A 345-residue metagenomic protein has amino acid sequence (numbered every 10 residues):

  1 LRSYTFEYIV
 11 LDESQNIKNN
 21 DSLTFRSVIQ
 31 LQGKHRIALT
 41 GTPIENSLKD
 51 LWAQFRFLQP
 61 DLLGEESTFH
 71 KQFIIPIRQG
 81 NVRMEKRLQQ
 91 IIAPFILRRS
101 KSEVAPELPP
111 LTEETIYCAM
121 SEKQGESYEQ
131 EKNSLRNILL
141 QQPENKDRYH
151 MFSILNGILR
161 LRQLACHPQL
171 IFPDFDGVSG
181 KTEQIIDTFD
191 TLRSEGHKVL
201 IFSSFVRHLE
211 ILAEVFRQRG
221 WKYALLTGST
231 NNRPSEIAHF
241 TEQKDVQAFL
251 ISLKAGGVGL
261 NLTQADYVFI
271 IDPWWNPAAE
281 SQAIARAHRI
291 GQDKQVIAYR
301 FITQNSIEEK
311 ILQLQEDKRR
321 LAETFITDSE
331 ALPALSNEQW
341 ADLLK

Functional and structural regions predicted by a protein language model:
L1-F6, I29-G33, L108-P109, L262-T263 (+1 more regions): Short, conserved loop/helix-junction motifs that constitute active-site signature segments in enzyme catalytic cores
T5, P106-Q124, E129, P143-L260 (+2 more regions): Conserved Helicase C-terminal RecA-like lobe
T5-E7, A53, L260-P273, Q295-F301: A short beta-strand element within the Helicase C-terminal
Y8-L11, N16-V104: Conserved P-loop NTPase motor "coupling/switch" region that bridges the ATPase
Q15-K18, T42-P43, F269, W275 (+1 more regions): Catalytic acidic motif of RecA-like/P-loop NTPases
S47, L209-I211, F249-F269, P277-A278 (+1 more regions): SF2 helicase motor core recognition
W275-I284, H288-K345: A conserved SF2-helicase RecA2
